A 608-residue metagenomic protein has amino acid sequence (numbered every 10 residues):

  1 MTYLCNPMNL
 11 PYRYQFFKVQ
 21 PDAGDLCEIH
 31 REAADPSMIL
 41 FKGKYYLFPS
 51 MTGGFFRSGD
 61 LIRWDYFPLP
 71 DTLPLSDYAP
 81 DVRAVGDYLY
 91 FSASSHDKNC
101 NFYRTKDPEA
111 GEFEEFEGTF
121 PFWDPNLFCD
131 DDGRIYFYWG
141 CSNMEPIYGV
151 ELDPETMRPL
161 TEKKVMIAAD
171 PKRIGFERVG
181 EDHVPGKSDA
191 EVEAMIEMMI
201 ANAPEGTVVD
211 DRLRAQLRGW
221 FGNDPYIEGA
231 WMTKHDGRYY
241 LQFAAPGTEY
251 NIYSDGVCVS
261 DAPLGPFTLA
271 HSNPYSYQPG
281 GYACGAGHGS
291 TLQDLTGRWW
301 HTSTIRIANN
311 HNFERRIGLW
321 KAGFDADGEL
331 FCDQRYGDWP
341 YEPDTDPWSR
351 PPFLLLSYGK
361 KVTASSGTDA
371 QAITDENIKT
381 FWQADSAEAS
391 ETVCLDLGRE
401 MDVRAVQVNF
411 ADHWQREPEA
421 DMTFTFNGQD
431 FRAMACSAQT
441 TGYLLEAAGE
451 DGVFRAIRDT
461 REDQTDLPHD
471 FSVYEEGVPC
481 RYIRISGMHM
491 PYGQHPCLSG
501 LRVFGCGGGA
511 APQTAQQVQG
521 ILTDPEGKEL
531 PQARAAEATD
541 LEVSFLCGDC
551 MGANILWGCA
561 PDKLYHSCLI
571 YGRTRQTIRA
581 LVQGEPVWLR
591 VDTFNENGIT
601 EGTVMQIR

Functional and structural regions predicted by a protein language model:
M1-G222, K234-G281, T296, I305-D346 (+3 more regions): Beta-rich carbohydrate-recognition and catalytic domains
V150, Y443-L445, A553-I555: Short beta-strand elements bearing conserved aromatic residues within extracellular beta-rich modules
D375-A456, L467-A533, C550, A560 (+1 more regions): Aromatic, loop-rich ligand-recognition surfaces of beta-strand-rich domains
T460-T465, S567-R573: Short beta-strand segments within Ig-like beta-sandwich modules, predominantly Fibronectin type-III
T539-C550: Conserved aromatic anchor
D549-G572: Extracellular low-complexity, O-glycosylation-prone stalks/linkers
R579-I599: Beta-strand-rich modules
E596-R608: Extracellular fibronectin type III
